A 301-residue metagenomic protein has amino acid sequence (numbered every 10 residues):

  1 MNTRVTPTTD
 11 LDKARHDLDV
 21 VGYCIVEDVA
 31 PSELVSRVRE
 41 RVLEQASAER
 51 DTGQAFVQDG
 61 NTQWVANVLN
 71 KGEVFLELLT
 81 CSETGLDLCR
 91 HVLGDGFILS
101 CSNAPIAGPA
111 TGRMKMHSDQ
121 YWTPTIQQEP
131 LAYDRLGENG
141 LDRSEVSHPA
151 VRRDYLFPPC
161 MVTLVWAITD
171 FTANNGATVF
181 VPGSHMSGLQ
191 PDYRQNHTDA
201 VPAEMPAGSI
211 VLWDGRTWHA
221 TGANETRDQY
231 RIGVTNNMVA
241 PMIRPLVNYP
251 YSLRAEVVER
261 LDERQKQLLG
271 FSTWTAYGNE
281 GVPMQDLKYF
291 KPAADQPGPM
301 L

Functional and structural regions predicted by a protein language model:
M1-V20, E27-R143: Non-heme Fe(II)-dependent double-stranded beta-helix
V29, S102-A104, A167, G183 (+1 more regions): Short, well-ordered beta-to-alpha junction loops that form the rim of enzyme active sites and present histidine/acidic
G72-L78, V151-R152, H197-V201, A220-A223: Active-site rim elements
S102-A104, L164-W166, V234-M238: A structural signal for short, well-ordered beta-strand segments
G108, I168-D170, M238-A240: Non-catalytic surface loops within mature trypsin-like serine protease
G112-E204, R244-L253: Catalytic core of non-heme Fe(II) oxygenases with the double-stranded beta-helix
P191, I210-L212, T217-W218, G222-L301: Non-heme Fe(II)/2-oxoglutarate
